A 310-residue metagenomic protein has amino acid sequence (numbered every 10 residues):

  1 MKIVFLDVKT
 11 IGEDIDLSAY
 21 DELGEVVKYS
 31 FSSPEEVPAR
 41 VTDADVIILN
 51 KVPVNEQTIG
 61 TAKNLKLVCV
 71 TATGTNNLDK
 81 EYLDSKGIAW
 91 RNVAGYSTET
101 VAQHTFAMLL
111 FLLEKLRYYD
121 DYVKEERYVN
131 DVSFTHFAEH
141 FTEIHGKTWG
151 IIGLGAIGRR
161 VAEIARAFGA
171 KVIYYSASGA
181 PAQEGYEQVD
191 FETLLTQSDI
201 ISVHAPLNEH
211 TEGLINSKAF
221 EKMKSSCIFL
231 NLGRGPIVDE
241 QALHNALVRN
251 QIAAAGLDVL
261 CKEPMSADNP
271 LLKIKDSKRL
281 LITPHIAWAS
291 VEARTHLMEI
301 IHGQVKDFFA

Functional and structural regions predicted by a protein language model:
M1-A44: N-terminal glycine-/charge-rich "phosphate-binding" loop or analogous flexible N-terminal tail
A19, T135-S225: Rossmann-like dinucleotide/phosphate-binding beta-alpha-beta segment
S30, T71-A72, I88-E99, S176 (+1 more regions): Short beta->alpha connector loops at strand-helix junctions that form conserved, small/polar/Pro-enriched
A44, A62, Q197-S198, S226: An anion/phosphate-binding loop that grips the pyrophosphate of nucleotide cofactors and donors
V52, T73, D199, A205-L207 (+2 more regions): Short glycine-/small-residue-rich Rossmann-like dinucleotide-binding loops
P53-L65, H210-F229: Rossmann-fold NAD(P) dinucleotide-binding segment
I88, A94-T148: Phosphate-binding beta-alpha-beta segment of Rossmann-like dinucleotide-binding domains, i.e., the NAD(P)
W90, S226-I228, L232-A310: Rossmann-like dinucleotide-binding domain for NAD(H)/NADP(H)
